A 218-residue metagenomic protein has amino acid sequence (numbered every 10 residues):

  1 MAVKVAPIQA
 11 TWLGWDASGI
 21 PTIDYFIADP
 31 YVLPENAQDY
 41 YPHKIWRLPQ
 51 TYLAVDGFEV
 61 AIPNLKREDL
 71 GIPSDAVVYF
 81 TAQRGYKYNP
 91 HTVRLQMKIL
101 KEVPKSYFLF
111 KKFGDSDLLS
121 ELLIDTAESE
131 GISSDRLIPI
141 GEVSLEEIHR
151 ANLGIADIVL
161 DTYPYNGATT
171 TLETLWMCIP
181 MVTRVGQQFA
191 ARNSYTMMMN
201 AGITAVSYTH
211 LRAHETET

Functional and structural regions predicted by a protein language model:
M1-I20, E146-N193: A donor-sugar binding/catalytic signature common to diverse glycosyltransferases and related nucleotide-sugar
V3-P63: Active-site-proximal region of nucleotide-activated glycan assembly enzymes, centered on histidine/acidic-rich loops
D24, I45, R136-L137, V206: Short, conserved active-site loop motifs that form the nucleotide-linked donor/cofactor pocket
Q50-S144, N152-G154: Conserved catalytic-core segment of nucleotide-activated headgroup transferases in glycan assembly
Q83-Y88, K112-D115, T162-Y165, R184-F189 (+1 more regions): Short, contiguous acidic/charged loop-to-helix segments that flank catalytic cores in large enzymes
P139, Y165-G167, N200-I203: Active-site-proximal binding-pocket segments
C178, N193-V206: Acidic, glycine-centered active-site loop in nucleotide-sugar glycosyltransferases
T209-T218: Conserved small/polar residues in nucleotide/adenosyl-binding loops
